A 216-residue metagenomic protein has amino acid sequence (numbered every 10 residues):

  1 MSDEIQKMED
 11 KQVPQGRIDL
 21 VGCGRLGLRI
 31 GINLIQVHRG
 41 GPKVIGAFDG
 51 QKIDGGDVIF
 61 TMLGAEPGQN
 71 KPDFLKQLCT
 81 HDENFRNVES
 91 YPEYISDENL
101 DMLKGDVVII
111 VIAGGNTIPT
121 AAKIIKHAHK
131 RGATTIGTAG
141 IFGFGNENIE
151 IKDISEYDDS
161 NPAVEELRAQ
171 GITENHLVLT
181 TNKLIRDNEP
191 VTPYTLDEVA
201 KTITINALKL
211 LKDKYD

Functional and structural regions predicted by a protein language model:
M1-D216: Adenine nucleotide-associated cytosolic modules
